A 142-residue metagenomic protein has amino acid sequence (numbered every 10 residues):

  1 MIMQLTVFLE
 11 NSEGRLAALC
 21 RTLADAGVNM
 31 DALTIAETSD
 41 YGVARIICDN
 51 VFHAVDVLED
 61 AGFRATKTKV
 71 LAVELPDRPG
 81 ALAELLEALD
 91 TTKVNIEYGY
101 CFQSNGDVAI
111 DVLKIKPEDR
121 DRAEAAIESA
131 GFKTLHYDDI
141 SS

Functional and structural regions predicted by a protein language model:
M1-S142: A conserved regulatory-domain signal marking ACT and ACT-like small-molecule sensing domains and adjacent regulatory
